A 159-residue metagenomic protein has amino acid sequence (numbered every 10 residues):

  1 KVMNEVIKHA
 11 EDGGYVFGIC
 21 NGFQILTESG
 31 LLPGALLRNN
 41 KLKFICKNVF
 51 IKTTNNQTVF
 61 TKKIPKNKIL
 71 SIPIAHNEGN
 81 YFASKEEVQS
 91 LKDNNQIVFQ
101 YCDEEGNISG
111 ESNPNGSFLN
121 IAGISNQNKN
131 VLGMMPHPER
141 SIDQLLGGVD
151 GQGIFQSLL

Functional and structural regions predicted by a protein language model:
K1-Q57: Cysteine-nucleophile active-site neighborhood
T61-L159: C-terminal and late-domain segments of enzyme folds
